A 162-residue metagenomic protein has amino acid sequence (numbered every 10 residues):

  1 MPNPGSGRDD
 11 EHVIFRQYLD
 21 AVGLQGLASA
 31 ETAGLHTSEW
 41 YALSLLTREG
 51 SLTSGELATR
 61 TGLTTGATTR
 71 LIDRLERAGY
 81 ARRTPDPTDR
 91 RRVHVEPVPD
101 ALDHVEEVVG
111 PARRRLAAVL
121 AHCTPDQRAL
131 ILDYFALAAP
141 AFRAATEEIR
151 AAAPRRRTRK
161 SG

Functional and structural regions predicted by a protein language model:
M1-A33, T37: N-terminal leader segment of winged-helix/HTH proteins
Q25-T64: N-terminal helix-turn-helix DNA-binding core of bacterial DNA-binding proteins
T32-H36, A67, A151, R157: Short glycine/proline-centered loop/turn elements that form peptide/ligand docking sites
S51-V95: Canonical helix-turn-helix DNA-binding module
E76-A129: Charged, amphipathic alpha-helical coiled-coil/dimerization segments
V109-G162: Terminal interaction helix/tail motif
